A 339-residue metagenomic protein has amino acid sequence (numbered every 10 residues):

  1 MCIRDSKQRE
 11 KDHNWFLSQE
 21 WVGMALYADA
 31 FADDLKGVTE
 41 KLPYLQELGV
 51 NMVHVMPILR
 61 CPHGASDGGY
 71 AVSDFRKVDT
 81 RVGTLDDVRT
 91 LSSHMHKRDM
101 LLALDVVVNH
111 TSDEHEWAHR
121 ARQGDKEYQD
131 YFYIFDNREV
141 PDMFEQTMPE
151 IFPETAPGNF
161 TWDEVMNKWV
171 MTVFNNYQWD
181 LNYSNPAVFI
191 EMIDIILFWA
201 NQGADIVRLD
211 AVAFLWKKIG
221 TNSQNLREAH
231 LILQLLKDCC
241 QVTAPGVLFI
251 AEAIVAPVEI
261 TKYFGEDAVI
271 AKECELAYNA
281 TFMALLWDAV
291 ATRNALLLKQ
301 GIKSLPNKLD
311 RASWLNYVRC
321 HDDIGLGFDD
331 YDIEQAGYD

Functional and structural regions predicted by a protein language model:
M1-C2, H321: Terminal targeting/pro-maturation regions of precursor/exported proteins
R4-N185, F189-I190, N201, V212-D288: Acidic/aromatic-lined carbohydrate-recognition and catalytic surfaces of CAZymes acting on diverse glycans
D12-H13, D194-I195, D238, K303-L305 (+1 more regions): Generic recognition of flexible, low-complexity loop/linker segments
A103, R208, I250, N316-Y317 (+1 more regions): Structured core elements
P186-V207, C239, L298, P306-K308: An active-site-proximal structural segment forming one wall of the substrate-binding cleft that immediately precedes
I196-K218, C320-H321: Active-site groove signature of glycoside hydrolases
Y278, A295-L296: Catalytic-core regions of glycoside hydrolase
G301-D339: Active-site-proximal substrate-binding groove within the catalytic cores of carbohydrate-active enzymes
